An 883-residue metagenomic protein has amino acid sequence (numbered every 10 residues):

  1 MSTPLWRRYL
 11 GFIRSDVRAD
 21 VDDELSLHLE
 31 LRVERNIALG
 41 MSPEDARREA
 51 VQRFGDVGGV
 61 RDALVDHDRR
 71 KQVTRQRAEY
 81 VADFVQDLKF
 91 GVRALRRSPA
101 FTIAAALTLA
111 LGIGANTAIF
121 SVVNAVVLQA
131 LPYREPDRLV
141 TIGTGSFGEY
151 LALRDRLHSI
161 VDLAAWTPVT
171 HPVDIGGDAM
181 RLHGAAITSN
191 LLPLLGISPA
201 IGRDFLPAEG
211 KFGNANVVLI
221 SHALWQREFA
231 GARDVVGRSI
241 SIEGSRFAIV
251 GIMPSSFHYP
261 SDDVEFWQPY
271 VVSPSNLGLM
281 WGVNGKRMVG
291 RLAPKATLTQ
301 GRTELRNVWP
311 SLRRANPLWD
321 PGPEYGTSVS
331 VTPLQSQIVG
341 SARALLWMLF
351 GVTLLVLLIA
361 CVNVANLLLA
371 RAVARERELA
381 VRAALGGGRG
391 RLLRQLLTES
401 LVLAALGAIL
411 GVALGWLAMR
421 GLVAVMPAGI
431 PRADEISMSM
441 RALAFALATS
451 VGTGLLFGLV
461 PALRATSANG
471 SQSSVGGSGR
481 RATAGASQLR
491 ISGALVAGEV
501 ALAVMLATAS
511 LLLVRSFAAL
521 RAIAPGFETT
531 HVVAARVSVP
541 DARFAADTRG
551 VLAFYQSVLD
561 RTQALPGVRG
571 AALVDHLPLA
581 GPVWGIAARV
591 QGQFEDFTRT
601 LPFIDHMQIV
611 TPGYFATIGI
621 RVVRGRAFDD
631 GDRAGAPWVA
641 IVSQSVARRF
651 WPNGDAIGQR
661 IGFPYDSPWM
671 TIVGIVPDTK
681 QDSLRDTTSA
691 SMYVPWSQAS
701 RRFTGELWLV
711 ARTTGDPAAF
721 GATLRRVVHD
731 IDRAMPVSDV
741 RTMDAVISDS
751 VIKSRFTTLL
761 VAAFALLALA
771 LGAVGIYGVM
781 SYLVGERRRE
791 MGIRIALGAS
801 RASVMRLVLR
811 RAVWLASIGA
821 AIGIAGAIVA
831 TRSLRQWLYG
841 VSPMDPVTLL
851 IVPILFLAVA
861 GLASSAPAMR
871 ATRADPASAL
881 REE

Functional and structural regions predicted by a protein language model:
M1-L107, R291-A293, L318-W319, S330 (+4 more regions): Negatively charged linear elements and acidic catalytic determinants
V51-F101, P132-R134, D178-R181, G213 (+13 more regions): Membrane-helix entry/capping segments
H67-T102, L334-V339, L367-R394, T398 (+3 more regions): Alpha-helical transmembrane segments of integral membrane proteins
S98-V126, I359-C361, A405-A408, S492-S516 (+3 more regions): Short, strongly hydrophobic transmembrane alpha-helices
L111-R138, G145, L369, A418-A428 (+5 more regions): Alpha-helical transmembrane segments
G184-P207, N216-W347, R420-A424, A509 (+4 more regions): Mid-to-C-terminal secondary-structure elements that act as membrane-proximal/extracytoplasmic interface segments
A360-A404, V774-A816, A820, S833 (+2 more regions): Interfacial "coupling" helices/loops that link adjacent transmembrane helices in transporter permeases
A365, L401-G470, R515, R810-R870: Small-residue-rich transmembrane alpha-helices
